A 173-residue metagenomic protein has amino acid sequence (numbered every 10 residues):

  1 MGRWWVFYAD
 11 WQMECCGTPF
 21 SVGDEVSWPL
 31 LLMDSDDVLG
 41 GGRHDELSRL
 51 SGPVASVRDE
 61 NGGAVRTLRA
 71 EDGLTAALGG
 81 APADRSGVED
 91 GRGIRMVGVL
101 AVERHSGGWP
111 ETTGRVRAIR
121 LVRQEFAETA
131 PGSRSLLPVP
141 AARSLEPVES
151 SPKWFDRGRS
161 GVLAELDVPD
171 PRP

Functional and structural regions predicted by a protein language model:
G2-Q12: Short, structured beta-strand/loop micro-motifs enriched in basic residues and often containing a Trp
A9, W28-L31: OB-fold and OB-like single-stranded nucleic-acid-recognition modules and their adjacent interaction interfaces
W11-F20: Short, surface-exposed secondary-structure edge patches
F20-V26: Short, well-ordered loop/turn sites that connect or cap secondary structure elements
L31-E46: Short, Lys/Arg- and Gly-enriched loop/turn segments at beta-strand edges
H44-P173: Long protein-protein interaction modules used by eukaryotic assembly/scaffold proteins
